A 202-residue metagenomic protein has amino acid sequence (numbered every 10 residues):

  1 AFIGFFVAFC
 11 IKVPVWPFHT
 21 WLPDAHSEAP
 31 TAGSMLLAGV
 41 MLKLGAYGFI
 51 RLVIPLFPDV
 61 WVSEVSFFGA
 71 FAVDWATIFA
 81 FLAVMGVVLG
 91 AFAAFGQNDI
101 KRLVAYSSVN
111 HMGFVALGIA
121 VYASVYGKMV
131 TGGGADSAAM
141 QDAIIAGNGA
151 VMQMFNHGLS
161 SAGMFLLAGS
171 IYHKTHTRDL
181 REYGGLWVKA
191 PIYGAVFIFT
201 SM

Functional and structural regions predicted by a protein language model:
A1-M202: Hydrophobic transmembrane alpha-helices and their helix-loop junctions in integral membrane proteins
